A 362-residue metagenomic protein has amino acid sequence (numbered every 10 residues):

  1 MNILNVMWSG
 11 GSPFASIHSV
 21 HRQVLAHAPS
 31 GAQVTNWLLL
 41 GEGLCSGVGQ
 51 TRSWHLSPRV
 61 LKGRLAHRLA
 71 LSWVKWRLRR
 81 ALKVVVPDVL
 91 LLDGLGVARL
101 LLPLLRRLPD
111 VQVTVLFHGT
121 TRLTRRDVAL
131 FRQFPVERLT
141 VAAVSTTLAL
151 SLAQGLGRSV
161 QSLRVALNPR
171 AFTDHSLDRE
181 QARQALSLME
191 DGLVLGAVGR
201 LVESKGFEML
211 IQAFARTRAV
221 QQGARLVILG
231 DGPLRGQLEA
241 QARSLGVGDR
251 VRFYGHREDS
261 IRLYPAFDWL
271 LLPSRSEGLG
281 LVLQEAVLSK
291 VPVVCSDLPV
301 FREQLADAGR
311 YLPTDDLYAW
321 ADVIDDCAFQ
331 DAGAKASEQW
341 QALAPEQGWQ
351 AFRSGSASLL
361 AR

Functional and structural regions predicted by a protein language model:
V6-A70: N-terminal strand-loop element at the rim of the active site of nucleotide-sugar-dependent glycosyltransferases
A15-Q23, L193, A197-R216, P233-E239: A conserved mid-protein helix/loop that constitutes part of the nucleotide-sugar donor-binding site
L91-R99: Short His-centered aromatic/hydrophobic patch
T173-L188: A short helix/loop element that forms part of the nucleotide-sugar donor recognition site in Leloir-type
H256, R275: Aromatic "clamp/platform" in nucleotide-sugar-dependent glycosyltransferases that forms part of the donor/acceptor
P292-C295, R302: Short hydrophobic beta-strand element within catalytic cores of glycosyltransferases and related nucleotide-activated
C295, G309-Y318, D325-Q330: Conserved acidic donor-binding segment of nucleotide-sugar-dependent glycosyltransferases
D331-A361: A charged, aromatic-enriched C-terminal amphipathic alpha-helix characteristic of glycosyltransferases across folds
